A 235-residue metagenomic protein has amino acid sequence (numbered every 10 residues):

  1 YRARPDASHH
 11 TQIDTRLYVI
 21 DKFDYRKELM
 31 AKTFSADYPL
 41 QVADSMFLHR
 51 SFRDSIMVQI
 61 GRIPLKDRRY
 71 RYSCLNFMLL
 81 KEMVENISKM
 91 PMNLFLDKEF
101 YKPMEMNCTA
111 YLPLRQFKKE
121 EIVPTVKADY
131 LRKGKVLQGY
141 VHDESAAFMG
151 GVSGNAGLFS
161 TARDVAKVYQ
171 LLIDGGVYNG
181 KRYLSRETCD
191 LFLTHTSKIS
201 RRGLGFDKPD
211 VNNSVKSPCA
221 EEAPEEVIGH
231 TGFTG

Functional and structural regions predicted by a protein language model:
Y1-V227: Short, surface-exposed loop or secondary-structure junction motifs that flank catalytic or metal-binding residues
V227-G229, T234-G235: Short, surface-exposed beta-strand/loop micro-motifs that present aromatic residues
